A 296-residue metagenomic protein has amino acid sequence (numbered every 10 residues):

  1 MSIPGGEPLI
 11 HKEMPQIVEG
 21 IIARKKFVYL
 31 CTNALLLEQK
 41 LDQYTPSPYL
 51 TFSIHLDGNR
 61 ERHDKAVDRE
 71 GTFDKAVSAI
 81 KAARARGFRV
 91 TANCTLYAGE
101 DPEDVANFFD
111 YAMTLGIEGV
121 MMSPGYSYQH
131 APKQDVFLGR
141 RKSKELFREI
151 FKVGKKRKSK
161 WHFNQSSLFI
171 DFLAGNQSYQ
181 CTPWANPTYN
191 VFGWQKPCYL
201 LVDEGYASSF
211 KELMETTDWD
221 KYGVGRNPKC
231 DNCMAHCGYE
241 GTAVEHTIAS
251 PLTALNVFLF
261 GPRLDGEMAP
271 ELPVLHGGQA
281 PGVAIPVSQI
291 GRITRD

Functional and structural regions predicted by a protein language model:
M1-L56: Conserved SAM/AdoMet-binding glycine-rich loop
P4-E7, L30-C31, R69, A98 (+1 more regions): A generic secondary-structure micro-motif detector that highlights 1-2 residue hydrophobic/ambivalent hotspots embedded
P8, L37, L96, G125 (+1 more regions): Hydrophobic pocket-lining residues within nucleotide cofactor-binding pockets
M14-I17, T72, F210, K229: Hydrophobic side chains within well-formed alpha-helices
R24-F27, S47-F192, K196, L201 (+3 more regions): Radical SAM enzyme [4Fe-4S]-AdoMet core and its adjacent flexible, acidic and glycine-rich loops/tails across
Y44, S178-Y179, K221-G225: Short secondary-structure boundary/capping segments
Q195-D296: Flexible mid-to-C-terminal extensions adjoining Fe-S/redox cofactors in radical SAM and related proteins
